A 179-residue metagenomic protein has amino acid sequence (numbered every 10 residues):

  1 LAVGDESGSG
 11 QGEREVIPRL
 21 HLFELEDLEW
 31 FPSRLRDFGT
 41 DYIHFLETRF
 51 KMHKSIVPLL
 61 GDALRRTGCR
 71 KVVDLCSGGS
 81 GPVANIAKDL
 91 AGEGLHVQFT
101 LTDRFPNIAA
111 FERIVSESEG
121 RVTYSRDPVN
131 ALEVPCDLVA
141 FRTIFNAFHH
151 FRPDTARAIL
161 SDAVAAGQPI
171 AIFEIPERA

Functional and structural regions predicted by a protein language model:
G12-K71: Class I SAM-dependent methyltransferase Rossmann-like catalytic core, especially the SAM/SAH-binding loop
L59-L60, D89, G94, A140: Non-catalytic structural scaffold of enzyme domains
C69, L138-A140, A166-G167: Short, well-ordered alpha-helix to beta-strand connector turns
K71-P135: Class I SAM-dependent methyltransferase SAM/SAH-binding core
R142-I144: A conserved beta-strand element that flanks and buttresses the S-adenosyl-L-methionine
A147: Hydrophobic adenine-recognition pocket in adenosine-nucleotide-binding enzymes
F151-A166: A short, conserved alpha-helix within the catalytic core of class I
A166-R178: Conserved beta-strand signature within the Rossmann-like core of class I S-adenosyl-L-methionine
